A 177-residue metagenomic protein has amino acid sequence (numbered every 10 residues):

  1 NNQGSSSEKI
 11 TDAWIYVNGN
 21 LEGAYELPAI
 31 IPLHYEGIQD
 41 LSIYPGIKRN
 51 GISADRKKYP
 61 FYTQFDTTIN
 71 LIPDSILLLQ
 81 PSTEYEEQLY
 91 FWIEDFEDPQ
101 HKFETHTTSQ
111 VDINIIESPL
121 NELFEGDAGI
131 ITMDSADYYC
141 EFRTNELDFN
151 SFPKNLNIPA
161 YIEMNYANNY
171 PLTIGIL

Functional and structural regions predicted by a protein language model:
N1-S6: Short amphipathic, basic-aromatic surface patches that mediate peripheral association with negatively charged
V17, Y35-A54: A short, solvent-exposed beta-strand micro-motif common in secreted/extracellular proteins
G19-L27: Short beta-strand segments within Ig-like beta-sandwich modules, predominantly Fibronectin type-III
P28-L33: Short, surface-exposed beta-strand/beta-hairpin micro-motifs centered on an aromatic residue
N50-P81: Structured interaction patches on ligand/partner-binding surfaces of diverse proteins
L78-D112: Extracellular carbohydrate-recognition regions
F96, L147-L172: Extra-cytoplasmic beta-strand recognition segments
D112-R143: Short carbohydrate-recognition loop motifs
